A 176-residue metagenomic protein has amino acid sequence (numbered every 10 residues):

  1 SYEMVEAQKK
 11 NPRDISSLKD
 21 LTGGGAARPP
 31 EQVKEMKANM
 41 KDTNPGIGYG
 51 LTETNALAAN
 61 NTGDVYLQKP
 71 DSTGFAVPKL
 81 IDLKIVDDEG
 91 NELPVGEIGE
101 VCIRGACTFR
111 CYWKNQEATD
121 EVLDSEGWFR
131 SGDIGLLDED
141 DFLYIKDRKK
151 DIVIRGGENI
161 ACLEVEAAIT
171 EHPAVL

Functional and structural regions predicted by a protein language model:
V5-Q68, P78, D82: Gly/Ser/Thr-rich phosphate-binding loop
A7, E126, H172-P173: Acidic-histidine catalytic/liganding microenvironments
G25, G50, G74, G90 (+2 more regions): Active-site glycine-centered loops adjacent to acidic/histidine catalytic or metal-binding residues that shape
K34, E117, A167: Active-site phosphate/pyrophosphate- and oxyanion-stabilizing loops and adjacent acidic/basic residues in soluble
G74, L83-I85, D133-L137: A structural signal for short hydrophobic beta-strand segments in well-ordered beta-sheet cores
F75-L80, N91-V122, E158-I160: Conserved ATP/PPi-binding loop(s) of AMP-dependent carboxylate-activating enzymes
D87-D88, G96, D138, I154: Short, acidic, Ser/Thr-enriched surface-loop or helix-capping motifs
G105, R110-C111, D120-E121, I134-L176: AMP-binding/adenylate-forming catalytic core of the ANL superfamily
